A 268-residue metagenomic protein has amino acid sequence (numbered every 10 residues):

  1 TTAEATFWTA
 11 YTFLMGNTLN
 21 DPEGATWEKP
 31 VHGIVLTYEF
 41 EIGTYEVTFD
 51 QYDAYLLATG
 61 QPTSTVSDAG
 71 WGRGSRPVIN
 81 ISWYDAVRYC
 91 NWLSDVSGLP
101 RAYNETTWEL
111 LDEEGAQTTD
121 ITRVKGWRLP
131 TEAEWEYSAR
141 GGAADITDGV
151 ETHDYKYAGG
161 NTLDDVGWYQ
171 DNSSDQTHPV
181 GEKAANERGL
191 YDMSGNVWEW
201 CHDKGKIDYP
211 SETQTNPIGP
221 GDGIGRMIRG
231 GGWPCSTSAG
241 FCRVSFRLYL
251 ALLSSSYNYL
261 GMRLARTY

Functional and structural regions predicted by a protein language model:
A3-F7: C-terminal edge beta-strand
W8-T12, G16-N17: Low-complexity, Ser/Thr/Pro/Gly-enriched N-terminal "stalk/linker" regions
N17-E23, I34-G159, L163, H202-P210: Active-site microenvironments of metalloenzymes and redox enzymes
W27-I34, A143-A144, V150-Y155, T162 (+2 more regions): Surface-exposed recognition segments
T65-D68, N172-H178: The feature captures the short pre-catalytic strand/loop hairpin that immediately precedes and shapes the active-site
V166: Alpha-helical phosphate/pyrophosphate-handling elements in metalloenzyme active cores
K183-N186: Short, small/polar residue-rich loop motifs at catalytic or cofactor-binding pockets
